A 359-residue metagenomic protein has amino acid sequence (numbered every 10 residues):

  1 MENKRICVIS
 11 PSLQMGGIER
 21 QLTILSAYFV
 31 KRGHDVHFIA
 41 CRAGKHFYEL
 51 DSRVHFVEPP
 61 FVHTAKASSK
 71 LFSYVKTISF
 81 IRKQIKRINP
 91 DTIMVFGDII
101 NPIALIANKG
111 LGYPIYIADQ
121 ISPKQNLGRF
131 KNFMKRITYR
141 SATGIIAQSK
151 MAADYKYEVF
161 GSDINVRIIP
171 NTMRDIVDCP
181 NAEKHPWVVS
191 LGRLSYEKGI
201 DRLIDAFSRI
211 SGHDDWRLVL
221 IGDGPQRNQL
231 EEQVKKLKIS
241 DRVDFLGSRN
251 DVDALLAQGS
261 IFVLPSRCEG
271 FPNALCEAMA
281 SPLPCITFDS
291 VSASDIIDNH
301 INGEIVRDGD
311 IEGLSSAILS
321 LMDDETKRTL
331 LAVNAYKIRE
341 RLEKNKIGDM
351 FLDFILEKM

Functional and structural regions predicted by a protein language model:
V8-G16, R20, I24, Y28-F72 (+1 more regions): N-terminal strand-loop element at the rim of the active site of nucleotide-sugar-dependent glycosyltransferases
E19-I24, P186, S190-R209, D214 (+4 more regions): A conserved mid-protein helix/loop that constitutes part of the nucleotide-sugar donor-binding site
V95-N101, D119: Short His-centered aromatic/hydrophobic patch
R140-V166, M173-D175: A short, active-site helix/loop in glycosyltransferases that binds the activated sugar's phosphate group
R242, G313, S320, K327-R341 (+1 more regions): A short, well-ordered alpha-helix in the C-terminal region of glycosyltransferases
S248, R267: Aromatic "clamp/platform" in nucleotide-sugar-dependent glycosyltransferases that forms part of the donor/acceptor
P284-T287, I297: Short hydrophobic beta-strand element within catalytic cores of glycosyltransferases and related nucleotide-activated
N299-H300, E304-I311, S320-E325: Conserved acidic donor-binding segment of nucleotide-sugar-dependent glycosyltransferases
